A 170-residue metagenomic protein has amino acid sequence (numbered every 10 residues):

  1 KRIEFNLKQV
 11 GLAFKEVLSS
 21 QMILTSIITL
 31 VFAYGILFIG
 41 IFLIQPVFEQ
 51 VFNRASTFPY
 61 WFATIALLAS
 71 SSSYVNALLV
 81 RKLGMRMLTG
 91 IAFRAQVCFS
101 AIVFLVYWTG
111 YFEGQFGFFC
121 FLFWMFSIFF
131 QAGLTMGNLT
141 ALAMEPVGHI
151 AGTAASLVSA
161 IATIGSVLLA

Functional and structural regions predicted by a protein language model:
K1-I27: Juxtamembrane intracellular "pre-TM" segments in multi-pass secondary transporters
Q21-S70: Extracytoplasmic gate region of multi-pass secondary transporters
I27, P59, G90, G152 (+1 more regions): Conserved glycine-rich helix-kink/hinge and helix-boundary motifs of the Major Facilitator Superfamily
V31, A63, L67, F126 (+1 more regions): Transmembrane alpha-helical cores of Major Facilitator Superfamily
Q45-P46, A77-L78, A141, A170: Small-residue-mediated transmembrane helix hinge/kink sites in multi-pass secondary transporters
S72-T89: Helix-to-loop junctions at the C-terminal end of transmembrane segments in multipass secondary transporters
M87-N138: C-terminal transmembrane helical hairpin of 12-TM major facilitator-type secondary transporters
F129-G133, L139-A170: A late C-terminal transmembrane helix in Major Facilitator Superfamily
